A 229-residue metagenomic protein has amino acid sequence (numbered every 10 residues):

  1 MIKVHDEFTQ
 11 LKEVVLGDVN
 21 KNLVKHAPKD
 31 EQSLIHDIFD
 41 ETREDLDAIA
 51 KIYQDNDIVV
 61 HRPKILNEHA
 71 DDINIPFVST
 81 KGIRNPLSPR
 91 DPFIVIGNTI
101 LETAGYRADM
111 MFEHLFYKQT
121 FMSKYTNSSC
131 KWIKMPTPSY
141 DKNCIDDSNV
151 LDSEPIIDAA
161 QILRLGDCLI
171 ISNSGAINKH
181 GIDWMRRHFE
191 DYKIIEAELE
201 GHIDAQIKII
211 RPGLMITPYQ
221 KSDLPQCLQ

Functional and structural regions predicted by a protein language model:
M1-Q229: The feature marks the mature, well-folded catalytic cores of soluble enzymes
